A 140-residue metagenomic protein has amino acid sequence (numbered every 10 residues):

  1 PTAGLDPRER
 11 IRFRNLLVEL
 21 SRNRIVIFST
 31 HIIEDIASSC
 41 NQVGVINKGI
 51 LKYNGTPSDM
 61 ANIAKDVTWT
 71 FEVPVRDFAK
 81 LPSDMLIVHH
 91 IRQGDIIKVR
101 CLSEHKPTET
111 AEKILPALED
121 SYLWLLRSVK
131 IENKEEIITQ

Functional and structural regions predicted by a protein language model:
P1, T56, P116-A117: Alpha-helix initiation/capping motif
P1-T2, T110: Conserved short-loop catalytic and cofactor-binding motifs
T2-A3, I33: Short loop immediately C-terminal to the Walker-B catalytic DE motif in ABC-type ATPase nucleotide-binding domains
P7-E9: Helix N-cap at the start of a conserved alpha-helix in ABC-type nucleotide-binding domains
F13-C101: ABC transporter nucleotide-binding domain
H89-Q140: C-terminal coupling/interaction segments
